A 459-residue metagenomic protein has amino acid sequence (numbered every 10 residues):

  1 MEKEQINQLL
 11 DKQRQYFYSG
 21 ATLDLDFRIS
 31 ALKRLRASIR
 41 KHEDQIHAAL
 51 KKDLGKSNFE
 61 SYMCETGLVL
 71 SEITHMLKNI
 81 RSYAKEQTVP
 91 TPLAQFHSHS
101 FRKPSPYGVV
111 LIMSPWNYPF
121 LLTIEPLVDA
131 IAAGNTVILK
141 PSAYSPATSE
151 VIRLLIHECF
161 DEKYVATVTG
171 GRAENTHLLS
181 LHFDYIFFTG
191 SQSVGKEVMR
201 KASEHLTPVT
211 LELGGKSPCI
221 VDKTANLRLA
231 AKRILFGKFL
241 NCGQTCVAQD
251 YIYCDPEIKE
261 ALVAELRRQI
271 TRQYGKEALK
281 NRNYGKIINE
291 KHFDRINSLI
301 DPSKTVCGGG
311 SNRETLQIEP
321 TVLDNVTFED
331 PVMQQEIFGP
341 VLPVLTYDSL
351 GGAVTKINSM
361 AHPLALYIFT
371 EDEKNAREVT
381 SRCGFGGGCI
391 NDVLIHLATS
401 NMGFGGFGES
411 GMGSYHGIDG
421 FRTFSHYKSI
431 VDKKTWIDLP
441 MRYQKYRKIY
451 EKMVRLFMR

Functional and structural regions predicted by a protein language model:
M1-F101: N-terminal Rossmann-like NAD(P)+-binding subdomain of aldehyde/semialdehyde dehydrogenases
I6, L25, E43, L227 (+3 more regions): Residues at or immediately preceding the N-termini of alpha-helices
A21, R36-I39, E43, L54 (+12 more regions): Structural signal for hydrophobic packing residues in well-ordered secondary-structure cores of soluble enzyme domains
L23-D24, I220, T271, Q317-R459: Conserved C-terminal structural/oligomerization subdomain of aldehyde/semialdehyde dehydrogenase
R28, I73, G134, V165 (+7 more regions): Residue-level signal for inorganic ion chemistry
L93-L229: Rossmann-like NAD(P) dinucleotide-binding subdomain of oxidoreductase/dehydrogenase enzymes
F160, S193-T327, I390, K448 (+2 more regions): ALDH superfamily catalytic-core signature
